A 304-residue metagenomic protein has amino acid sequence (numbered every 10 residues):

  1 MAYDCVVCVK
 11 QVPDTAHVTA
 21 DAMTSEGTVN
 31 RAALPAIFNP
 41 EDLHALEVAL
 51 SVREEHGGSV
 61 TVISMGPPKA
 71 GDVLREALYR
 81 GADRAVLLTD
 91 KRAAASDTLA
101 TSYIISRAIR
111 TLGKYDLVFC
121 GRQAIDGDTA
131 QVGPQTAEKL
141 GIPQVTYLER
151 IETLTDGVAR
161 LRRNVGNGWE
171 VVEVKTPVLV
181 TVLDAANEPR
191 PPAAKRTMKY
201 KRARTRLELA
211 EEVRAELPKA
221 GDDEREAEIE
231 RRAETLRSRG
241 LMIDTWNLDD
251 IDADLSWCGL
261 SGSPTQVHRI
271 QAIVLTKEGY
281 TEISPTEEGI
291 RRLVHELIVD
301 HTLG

Functional and structural regions predicted by a protein language model:
M1-G304: N-terminal glycine-rich FAD/FM-binding segment characteristic of electron-transfer flavoproteins
